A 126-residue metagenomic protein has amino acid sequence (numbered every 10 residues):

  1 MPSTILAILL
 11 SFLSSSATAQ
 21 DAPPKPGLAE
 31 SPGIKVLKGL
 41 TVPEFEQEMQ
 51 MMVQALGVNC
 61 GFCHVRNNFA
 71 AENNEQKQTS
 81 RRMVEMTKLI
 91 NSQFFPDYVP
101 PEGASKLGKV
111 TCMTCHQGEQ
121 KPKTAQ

Functional and structural regions predicted by a protein language model:
M1-P2, E72: Alpha-helical interaction segments
S3-L13: Bacterial N-terminal signal peptides
A17-Q126: Sequence context surrounding c-type heme c attachment/ligation sites in exported
